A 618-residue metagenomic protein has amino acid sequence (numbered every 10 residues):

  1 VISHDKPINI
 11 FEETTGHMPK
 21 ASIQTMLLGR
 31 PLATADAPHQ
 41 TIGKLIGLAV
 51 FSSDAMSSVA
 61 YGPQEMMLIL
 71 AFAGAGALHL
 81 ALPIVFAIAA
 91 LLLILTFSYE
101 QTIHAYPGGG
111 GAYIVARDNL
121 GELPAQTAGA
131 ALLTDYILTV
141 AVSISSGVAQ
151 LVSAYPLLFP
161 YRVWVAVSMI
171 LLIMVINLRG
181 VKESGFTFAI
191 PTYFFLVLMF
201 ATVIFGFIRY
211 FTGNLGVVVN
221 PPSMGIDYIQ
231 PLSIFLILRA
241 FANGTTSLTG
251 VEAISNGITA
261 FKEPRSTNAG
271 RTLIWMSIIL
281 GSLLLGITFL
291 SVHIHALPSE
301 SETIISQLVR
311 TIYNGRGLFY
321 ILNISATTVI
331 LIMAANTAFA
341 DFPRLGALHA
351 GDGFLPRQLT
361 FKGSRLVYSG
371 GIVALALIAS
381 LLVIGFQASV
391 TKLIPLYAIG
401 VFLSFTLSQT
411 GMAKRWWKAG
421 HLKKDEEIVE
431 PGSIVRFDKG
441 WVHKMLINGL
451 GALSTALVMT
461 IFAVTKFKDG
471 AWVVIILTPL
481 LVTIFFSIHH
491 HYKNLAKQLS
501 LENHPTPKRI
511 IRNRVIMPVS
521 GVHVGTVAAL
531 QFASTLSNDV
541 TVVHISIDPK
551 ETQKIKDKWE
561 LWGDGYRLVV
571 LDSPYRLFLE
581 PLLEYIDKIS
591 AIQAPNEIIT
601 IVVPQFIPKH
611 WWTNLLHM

Functional and structural regions predicted by a protein language model:
V1-A35, K493-N503, P507-M618: Cytosolic C-terminal regulatory domains/tails of membrane transporters and channels
M67-R117, E122-Q126, V142-M169, S277-L283: Extracellular loop-to-transmembrane helix junctions
G121, W275-I278, S282-M333, T360-Q387: TM-loop-TM module centered on a large, flexible mid-protein loop between adjacent transmembrane helices in multi-pass
E122, P160-V167, A260-S282, A350-I384 (+2 more regions): Loop-to-transmembrane helix boundary motifs in multi-pass membrane proteins
I173, L178-I208, T272-M276, I394-L407 (+2 more regions): Membrane-interface loop-to-helix entry segments
Y193, F200-T249, T465, D469: Helix-loop-helix junctions that connect adjacent transmembrane segments in multi-pass membrane transporters
L196-P222, I287-H295, S408-K424, S487-A496: Hydrophobic alpha-helical segments and their helix-loop junctions in multi-pass secondary transporters
P222, Q358-S369, L407-M459, V464-F467 (+1 more regions): C-terminal membrane-solvent junction of multi-pass transporters and transport-like membrane proteins
